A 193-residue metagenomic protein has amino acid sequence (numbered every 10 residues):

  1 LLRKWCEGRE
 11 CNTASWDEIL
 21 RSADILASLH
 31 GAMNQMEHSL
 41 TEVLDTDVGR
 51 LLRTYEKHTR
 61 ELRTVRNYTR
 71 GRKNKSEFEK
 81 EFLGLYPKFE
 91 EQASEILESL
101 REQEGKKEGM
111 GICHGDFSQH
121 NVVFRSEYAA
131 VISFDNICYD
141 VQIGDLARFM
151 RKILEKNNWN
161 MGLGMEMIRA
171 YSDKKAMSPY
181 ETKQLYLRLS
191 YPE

Functional and structural regions predicted by a protein language model:
L1-L44: ATP-binding pocket architecture of kinase catalytic cores
R9-A14, S39-I112: ATP-dependent phospho-/nucleotidyl transfer catalytic cores
A14-R21, C138, K156-W159: Short alpha-helix boundary/capping segments
F78, Y128-F134, A147-E155: Short, flexible active-site loops
S94-G144: Active-site acidic catalytic loop and adjacent metal/ATP-binding pocket of ATP-dependent phosphoryl transfer enzymes
I143-M177, S190-E193: Active-site activation/catalytic loop segments of kinase-like enzymes and analogous catalytic loops in related
